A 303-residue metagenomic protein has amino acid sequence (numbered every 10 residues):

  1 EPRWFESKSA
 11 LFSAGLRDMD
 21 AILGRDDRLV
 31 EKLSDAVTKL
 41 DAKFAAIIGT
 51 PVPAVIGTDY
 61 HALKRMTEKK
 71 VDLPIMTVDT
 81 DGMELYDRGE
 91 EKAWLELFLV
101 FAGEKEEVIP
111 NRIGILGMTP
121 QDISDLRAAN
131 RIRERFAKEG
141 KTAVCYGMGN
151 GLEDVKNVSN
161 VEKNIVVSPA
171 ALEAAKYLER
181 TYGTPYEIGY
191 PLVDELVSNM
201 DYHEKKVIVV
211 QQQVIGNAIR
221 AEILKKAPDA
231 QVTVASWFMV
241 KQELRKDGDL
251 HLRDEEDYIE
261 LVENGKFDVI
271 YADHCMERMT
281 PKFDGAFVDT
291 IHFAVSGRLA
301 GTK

Functional and structural regions predicted by a protein language model:
E1-K303: An N-terminal assembly and electron-transfer interface module characteristic of large anaerobic redox and radical
